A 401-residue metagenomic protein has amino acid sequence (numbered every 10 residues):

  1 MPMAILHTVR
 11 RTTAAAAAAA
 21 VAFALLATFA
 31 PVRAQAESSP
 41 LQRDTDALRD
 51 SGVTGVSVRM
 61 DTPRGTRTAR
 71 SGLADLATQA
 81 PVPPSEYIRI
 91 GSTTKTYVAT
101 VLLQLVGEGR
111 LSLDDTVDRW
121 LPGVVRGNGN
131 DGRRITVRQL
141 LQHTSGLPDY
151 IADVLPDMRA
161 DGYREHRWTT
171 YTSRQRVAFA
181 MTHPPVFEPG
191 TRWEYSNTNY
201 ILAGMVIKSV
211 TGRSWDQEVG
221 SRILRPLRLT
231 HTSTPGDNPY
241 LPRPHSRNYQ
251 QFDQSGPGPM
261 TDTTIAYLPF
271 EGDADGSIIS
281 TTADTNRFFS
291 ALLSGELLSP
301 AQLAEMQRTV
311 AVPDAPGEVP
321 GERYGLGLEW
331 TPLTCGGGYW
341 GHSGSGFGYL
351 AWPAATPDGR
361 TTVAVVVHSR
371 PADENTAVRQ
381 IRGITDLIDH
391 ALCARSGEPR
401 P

Functional and structural regions predicted by a protein language model:
M1-A36: Secretory targeting and sorting signals
P2-L6, A34-R70, M260-P401: Catalytic loop of the DD-peptidase/beta-lactamase superfamily, centered on the K-T-G motif and neighboring
E37, I90, T94, V98 (+4 more regions): Hydrophobic (often cysteine-bearing) scaffold residues that line and stabilize catalytic clefts of nucleotide/cofactor
T45, R64, K95-V98, L102 (+7 more regions): Residue-level preference for non-acidic, small/hydrophobic
T54, T78-Q139, F187-S196, D273 (+1 more regions): Short active-site loop at a secondary-structure junction that contains or immediately precedes the catalytic residue(s)
M60-L76, A80-P81, R89: N-terminal carbohydrate-binding/catalytic regions of secreted carbohydrate-active enzymes
T62, L73, S92-T94, N199 (+1 more regions): A mature extracytoplasmic/lumenal domain signature
G129-Y339: Short, surface-exposed loop or secondary-structure junction motifs that flank catalytic or metal-binding residues
